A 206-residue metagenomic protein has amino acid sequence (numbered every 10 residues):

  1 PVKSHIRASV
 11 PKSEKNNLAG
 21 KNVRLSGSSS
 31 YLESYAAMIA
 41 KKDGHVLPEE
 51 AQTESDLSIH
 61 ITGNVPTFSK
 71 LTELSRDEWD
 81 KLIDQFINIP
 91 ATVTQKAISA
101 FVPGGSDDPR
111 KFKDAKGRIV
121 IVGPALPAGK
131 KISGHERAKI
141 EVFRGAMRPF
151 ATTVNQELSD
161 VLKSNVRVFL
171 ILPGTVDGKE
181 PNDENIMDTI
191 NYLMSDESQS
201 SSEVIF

Functional and structural regions predicted by a protein language model:
P1-G44, D56, T67, D80 (+3 more regions): Non-catalytic terminal and boundary segments that flank Rossmann-like NAD(P)-dependent oxidoreductase
S4, A8, N88, T92 (+2 more regions): Short, contiguous clusters of charged residues that form electrostatic/catalytic patches at enzyme active sites, used
E14, I61-I89, T94, I98-L162 (+1 more regions): Catalytic loop of short-chain dehydrogenase/reductase
R24, R118-V120, R167-F169: A structural signal for isolated positions on well-ordered beta-strands in alpha/beta enzyme cores
G44-A51: Interaction modules related to DNA damage response and DNA replication/repair
S55-D56, G117: Conserved acidic residues
S164-V166, L170-F206: C-terminal helical subdomain
